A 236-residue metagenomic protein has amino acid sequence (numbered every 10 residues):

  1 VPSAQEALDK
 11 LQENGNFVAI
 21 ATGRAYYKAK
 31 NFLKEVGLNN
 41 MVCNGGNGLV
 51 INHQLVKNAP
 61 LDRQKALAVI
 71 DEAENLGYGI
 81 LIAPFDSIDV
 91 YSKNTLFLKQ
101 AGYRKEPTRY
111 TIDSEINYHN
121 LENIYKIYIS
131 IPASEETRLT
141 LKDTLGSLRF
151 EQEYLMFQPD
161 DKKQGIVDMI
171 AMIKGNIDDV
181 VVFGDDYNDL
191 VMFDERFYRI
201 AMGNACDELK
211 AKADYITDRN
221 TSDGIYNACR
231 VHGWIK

Functional and structural regions predicted by a protein language model:
P2-L96: Active-site phosphate-binding/coordination module
A4, A29-L33, I166, F193-R196 (+2 more regions): Hydrophobic packing residues within well-ordered alpha-helices of enzyme cores
L11, T22, I127, I166 (+3 more regions): Residue-level signal for inorganic ion chemistry
V36-G37, G45, L141-L145, E195-R196 (+1 more regions): Short, structured coil segments at secondary-structure junctions
L38-G46, A59, G102, L148-F150 (+2 more regions): Short hydrophobic/aromatic-enriched beta-strand-loop microsegments
N39-N40, I177-V180, K236: Short acidic capping loops at alpha-helix termini that bridge into adjacent secondary structure
E72, L76-E195, N204: Conserved acidic, metal-coordinating active-site core of Asp-based, Mg2+-dependent phosphoryl-transfer enzymes
E195, R199-I200, C206-K236: Asp-based, Mg2+/Mn2+-dependent phosphohydrolase catalytic module
